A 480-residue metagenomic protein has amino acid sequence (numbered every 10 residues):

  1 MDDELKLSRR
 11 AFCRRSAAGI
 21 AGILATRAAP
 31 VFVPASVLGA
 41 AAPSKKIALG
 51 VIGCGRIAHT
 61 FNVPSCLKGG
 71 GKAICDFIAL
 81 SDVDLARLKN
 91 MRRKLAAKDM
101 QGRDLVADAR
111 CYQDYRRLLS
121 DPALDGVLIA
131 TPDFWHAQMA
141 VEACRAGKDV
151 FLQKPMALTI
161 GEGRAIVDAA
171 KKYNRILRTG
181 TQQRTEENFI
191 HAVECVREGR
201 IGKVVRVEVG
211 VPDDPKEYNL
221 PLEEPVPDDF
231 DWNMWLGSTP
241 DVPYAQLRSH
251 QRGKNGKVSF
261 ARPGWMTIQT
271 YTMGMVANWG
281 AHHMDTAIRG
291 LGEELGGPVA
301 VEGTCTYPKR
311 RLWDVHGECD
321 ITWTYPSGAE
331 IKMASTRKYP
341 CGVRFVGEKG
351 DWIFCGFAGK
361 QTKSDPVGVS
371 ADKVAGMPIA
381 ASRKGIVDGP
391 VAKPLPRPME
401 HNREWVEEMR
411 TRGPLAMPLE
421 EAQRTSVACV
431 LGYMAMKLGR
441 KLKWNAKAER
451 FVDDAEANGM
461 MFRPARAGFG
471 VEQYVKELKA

Functional and structural regions predicted by a protein language model:
M1-A146, G161-I176, K476-A480: N-terminal glycine-/serine-/threonine-rich beta1-alpha1-beta2 phosphate-ribose binding loop of Rossmann-like
R14-P43, D314, E408-A480: C-terminal helix-rich "cap/oligomerization" subdomain common to oxidoreductases
D149, A157-G237: A contiguous active-site-proximal alpha/beta segment in oxidoreductase catalytic domains
K154: Short basic (Lys/Arg) and small-residue
T179-T181, L222, M266-A277, C305-R310 (+2 more regions): Active-site rim elements
E208-K257, K363-D365, M460-A465, E472-Q473: Core domains of carbohydrate- and sulfate-ester-processing enzymes
N233-G328: Rossmann-like dinucleotide-binding domain that binds NAD(P)(H)
R311, V315, T322-M399, A446: NAD(P)-dinucleotide binding in Rossmann-like oxidoreductases
